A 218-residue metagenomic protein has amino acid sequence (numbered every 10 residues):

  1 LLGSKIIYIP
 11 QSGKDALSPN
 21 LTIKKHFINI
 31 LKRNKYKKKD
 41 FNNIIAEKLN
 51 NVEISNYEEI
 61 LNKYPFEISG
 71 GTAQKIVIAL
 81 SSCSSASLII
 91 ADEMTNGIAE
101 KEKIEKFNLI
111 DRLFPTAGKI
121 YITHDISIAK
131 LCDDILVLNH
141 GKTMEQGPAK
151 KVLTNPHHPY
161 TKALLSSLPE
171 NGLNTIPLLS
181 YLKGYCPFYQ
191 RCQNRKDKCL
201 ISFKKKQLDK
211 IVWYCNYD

Functional and structural regions predicted by a protein language model:
S12, P19-R33: Q-loop/switch helix immediately C-terminal to the Walker
D40-E59: Conserved ABC ATPase "signature" region
Y64, E93-M94: Walker B catalytic motif
Y64-I68, T72: Conserved ABC ATPase signature
I78-A79, I90, K106, I122: Hydrophobic anchor residue at the start of the ABC signature
G97-G172: P-loop NTP-binding/switch modules centered on Walker-like glycine-rich loops
G147-D218: Charged, flexible cofactor/metal-binding loops and thiol motifs
